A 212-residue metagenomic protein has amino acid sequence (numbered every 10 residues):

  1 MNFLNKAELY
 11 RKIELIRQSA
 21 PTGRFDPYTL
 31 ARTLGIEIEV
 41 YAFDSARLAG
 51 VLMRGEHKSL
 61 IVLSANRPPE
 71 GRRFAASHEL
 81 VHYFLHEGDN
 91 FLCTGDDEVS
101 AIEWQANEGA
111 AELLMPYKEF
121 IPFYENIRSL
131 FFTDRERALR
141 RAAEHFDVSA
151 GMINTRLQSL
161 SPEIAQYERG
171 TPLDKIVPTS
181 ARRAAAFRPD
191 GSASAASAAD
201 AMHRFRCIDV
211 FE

Functional and structural regions predicted by a protein language model:
M1-E212: Active-site hotspot residues in diverse enzymes, especially metal/ion-binding acidic/histidine motifs
